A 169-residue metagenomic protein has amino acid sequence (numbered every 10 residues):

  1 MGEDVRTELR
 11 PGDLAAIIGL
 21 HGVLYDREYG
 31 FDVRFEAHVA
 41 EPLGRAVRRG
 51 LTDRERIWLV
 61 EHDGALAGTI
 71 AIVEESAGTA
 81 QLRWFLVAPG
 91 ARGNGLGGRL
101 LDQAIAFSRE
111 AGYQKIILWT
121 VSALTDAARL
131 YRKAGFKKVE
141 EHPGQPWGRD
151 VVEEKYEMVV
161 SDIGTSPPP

Functional and structural regions predicted by a protein language model:
E3-G90, G98-Q103, F107, A111 (+2 more regions): Acetyl-CoA-dependent GNAT
R10-D13, Q114-P169: C-terminal "cap" of GNAT-fold acetyltransferases
G95: Glycine-rich phosphate-binding loop
